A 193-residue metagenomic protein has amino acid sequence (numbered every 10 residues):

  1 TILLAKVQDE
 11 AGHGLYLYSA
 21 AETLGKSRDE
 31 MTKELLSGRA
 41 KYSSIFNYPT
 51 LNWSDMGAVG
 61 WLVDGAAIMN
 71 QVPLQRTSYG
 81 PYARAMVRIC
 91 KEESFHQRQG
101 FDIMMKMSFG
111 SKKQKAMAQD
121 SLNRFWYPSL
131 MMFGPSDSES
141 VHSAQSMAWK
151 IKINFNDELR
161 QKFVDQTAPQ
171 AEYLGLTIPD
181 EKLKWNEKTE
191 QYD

Functional and structural regions predicted by a protein language model:
L4-E34, F101-M104: Conserved alpha-helical segments that form or flank metal/cofactor-binding pockets of metalloenzymes
Q8-L15, L62-G65, V87, K91-R98 (+2 more regions): Generic structural signal for well-ordered, non-transmembrane alpha-helical segments in soluble/cytosolic regions
E34-G60, G110-Q114, F125-W149: Acidic/His metal-coordination segments adjacent to aromatic residues that form catalytic metal sites in metalloenzymes
F46-Q99: Internal, conserved structured core segments that host functional sites
P81-A144: A contiguous pocket-lining binding segment that forms or flanks enzyme active sites
A116-D193: Extended, helix-rich structural scaffolds rather than catalytic motifs
